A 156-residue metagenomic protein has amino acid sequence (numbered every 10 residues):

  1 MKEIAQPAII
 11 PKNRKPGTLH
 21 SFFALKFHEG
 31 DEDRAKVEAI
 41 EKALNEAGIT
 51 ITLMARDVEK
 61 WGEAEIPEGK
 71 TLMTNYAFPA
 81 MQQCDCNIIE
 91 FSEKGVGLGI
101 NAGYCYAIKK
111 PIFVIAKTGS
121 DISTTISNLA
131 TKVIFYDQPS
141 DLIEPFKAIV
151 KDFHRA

Functional and structural regions predicted by a protein language model:
M1-A156: Conserved catalytic or regulatory cores that recognize and/or transform ribose-phosphate-containing ligands
